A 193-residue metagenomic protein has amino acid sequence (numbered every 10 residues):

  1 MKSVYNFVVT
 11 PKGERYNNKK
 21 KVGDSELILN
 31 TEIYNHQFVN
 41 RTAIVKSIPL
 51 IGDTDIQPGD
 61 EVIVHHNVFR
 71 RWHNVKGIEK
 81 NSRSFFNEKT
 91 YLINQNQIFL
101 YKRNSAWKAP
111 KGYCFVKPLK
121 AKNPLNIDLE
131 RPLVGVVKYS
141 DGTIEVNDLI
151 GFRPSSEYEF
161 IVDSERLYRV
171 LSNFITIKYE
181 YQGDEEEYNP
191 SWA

Functional and structural regions predicted by a protein language model:
M1-A193: Acidic-enriched and Gly/Ser
